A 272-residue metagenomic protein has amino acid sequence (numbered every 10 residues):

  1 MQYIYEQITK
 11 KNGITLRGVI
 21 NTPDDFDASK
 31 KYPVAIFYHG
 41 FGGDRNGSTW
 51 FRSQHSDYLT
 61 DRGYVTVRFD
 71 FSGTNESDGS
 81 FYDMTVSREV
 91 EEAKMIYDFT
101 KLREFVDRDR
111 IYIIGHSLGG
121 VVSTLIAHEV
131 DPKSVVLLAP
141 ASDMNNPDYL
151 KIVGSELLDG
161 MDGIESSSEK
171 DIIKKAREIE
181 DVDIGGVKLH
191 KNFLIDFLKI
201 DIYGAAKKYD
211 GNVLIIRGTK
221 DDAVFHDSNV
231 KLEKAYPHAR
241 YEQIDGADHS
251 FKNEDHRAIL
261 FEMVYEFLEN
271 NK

Functional and structural regions predicted by a protein language model:
M1-K30: N-terminal cap/lid segment of alpha/beta-hydrolase-fold proteins
Y5, L16, D131-A235, A239-Q243 (+1 more regions): The alpha/beta-hydrolase serine catalytic core
K30-G40: Short beta-strand element of the alpha/beta-hydrolase
G42-S56, F71, D227: The serine-hydrolase catalytic nucleophile loop
S72-M84: Glycine-rich "HGGG/HGxG" loop immediately N-terminal to the catalytic nucleophile of the alpha/beta-hydrolase
D83-E104: Alpha/beta-hydrolase active-site loop
F105-H116: Alpha/beta-hydrolase fold nucleophile elbow
G115-G119, S123: Gly/Ala-rich beta-loop-alpha elbow adjacent to hydrolase catalytic centers
